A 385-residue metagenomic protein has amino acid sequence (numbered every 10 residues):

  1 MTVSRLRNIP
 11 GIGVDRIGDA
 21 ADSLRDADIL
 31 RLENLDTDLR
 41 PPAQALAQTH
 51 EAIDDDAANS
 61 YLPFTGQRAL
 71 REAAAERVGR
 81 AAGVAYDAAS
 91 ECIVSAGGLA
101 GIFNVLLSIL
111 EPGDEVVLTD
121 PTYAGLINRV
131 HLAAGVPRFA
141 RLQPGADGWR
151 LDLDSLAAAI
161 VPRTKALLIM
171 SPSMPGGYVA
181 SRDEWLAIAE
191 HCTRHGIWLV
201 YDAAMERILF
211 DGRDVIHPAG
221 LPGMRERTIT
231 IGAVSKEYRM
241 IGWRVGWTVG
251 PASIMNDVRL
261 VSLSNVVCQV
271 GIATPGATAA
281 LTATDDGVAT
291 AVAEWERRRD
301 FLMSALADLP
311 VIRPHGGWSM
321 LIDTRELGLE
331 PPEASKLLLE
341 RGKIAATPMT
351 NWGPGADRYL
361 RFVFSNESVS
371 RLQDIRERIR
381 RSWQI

Functional and structural regions predicted by a protein language model:
T2-G97, N104, A280-A283, I385: N-terminal small-domain helix-loop-helix segment of the aminotransferase-like
A58-E190, R207-I208, D214-L221, R225 (+1 more regions): Conserved core of the PLP fold type I
A133, R194-H195, G342: Helix C-cap/helix->beta junction micro-motif
A157-A158, L337-A346, G353-I385: PLP-dependent enzyme catalytic core of the Aspartate aminotransferase-like
A203: Walker B catalytic acidic pair
E226-E296, W383: Conserved core segment of the aminotransferase class I/II
T278, E294-M303, V311-T324, A356: Conserved glycine-rich beta-strand-loop-beta hairpin in the small C-terminal domain of fold type I
